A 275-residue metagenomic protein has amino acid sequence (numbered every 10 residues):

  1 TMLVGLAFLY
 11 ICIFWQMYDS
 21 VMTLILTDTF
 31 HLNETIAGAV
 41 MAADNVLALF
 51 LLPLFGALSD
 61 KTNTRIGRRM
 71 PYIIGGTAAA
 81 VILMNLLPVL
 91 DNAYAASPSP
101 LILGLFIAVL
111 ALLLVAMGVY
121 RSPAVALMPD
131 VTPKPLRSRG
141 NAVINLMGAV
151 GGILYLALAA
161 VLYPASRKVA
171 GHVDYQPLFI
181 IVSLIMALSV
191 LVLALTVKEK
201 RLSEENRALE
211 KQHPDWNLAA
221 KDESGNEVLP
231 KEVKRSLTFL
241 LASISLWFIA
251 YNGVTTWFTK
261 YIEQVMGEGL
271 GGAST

Functional and structural regions predicted by a protein language model:
T1-T29, A111, V233-V254: Pair of pore-lining "gating" transmembrane helices in MFS-fold secondary transporters
S20-A37, T256-S274: Short amphipathic helix-loop junctions that connect adjacent transmembrane helices in Major Facilitator Superfamily/SLC
F30, S59, N63, P129-P133 (+2 more regions): Short helix-loop-helix connector
N33-M41, R69, I102, F106 (+2 more regions): Juxtamembrane helix-start elements in MFS-like secondary transporters
A37-T62, A80-L83: Central cavity-lining transmembrane alpha-helices of secondary-active solute carriers, predominantly the Major
Y72-P100: C-terminal ends and interior cores of transmembrane alpha-helices in multi-pass membrane transporters/permeases
S97, L101-I107, V119-Y120, A124-V125 (+2 more regions): Intracellular loop-helix junctions on the cytosolic face of multi-pass helical membrane proteins
